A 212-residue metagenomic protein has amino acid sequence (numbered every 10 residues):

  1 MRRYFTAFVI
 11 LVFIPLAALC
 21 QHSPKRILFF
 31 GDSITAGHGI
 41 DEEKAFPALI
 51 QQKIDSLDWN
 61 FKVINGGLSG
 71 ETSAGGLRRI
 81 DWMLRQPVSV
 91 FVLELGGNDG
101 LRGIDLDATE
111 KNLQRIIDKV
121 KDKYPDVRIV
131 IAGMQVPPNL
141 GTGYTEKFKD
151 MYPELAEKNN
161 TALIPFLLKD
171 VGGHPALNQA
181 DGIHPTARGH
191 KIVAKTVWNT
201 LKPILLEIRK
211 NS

Functional and structural regions predicted by a protein language model:
M1-P24: Bacterial Sec-dependent N-terminal signal peptides
R2, H22, L77-S212: Alpha-helical cap/lid subdomain in secreted, periplasmic, or secretory-pathway luminal O-acyl-processing enzymes
L19-S69, L77-V88: Serine-esterase "nucleophile elbow" of acetyl-processing enzymes
A36, T72, P138: Flexible, glycine-rich phosphate/dinucleotide-binding loops and adjacent beta-alpha linkers at cofactor/substrate
G39, I64-T72, L101-I104, G182: Acidic/histidine-rich helix-loop elements that form or flank divalent-metal/phosphate-binding sites at the catalytic
E43, S73, T109-E110: A conditional alpha-helix N-cap/helix-loop micro-motif detector
